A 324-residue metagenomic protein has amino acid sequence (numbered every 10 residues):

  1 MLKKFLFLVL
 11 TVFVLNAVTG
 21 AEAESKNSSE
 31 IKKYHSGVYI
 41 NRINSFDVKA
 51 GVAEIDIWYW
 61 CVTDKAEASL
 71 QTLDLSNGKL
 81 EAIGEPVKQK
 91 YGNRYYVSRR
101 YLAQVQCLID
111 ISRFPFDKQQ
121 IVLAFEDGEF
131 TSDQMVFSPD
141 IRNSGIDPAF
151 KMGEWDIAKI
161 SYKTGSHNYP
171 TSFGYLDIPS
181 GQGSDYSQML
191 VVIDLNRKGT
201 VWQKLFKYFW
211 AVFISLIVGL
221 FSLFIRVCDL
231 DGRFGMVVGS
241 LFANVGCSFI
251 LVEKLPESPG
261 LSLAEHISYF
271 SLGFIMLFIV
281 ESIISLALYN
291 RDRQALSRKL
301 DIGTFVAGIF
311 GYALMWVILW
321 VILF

Functional and structural regions predicted by a protein language model:
M1-F7: Bacterial N-terminal signal peptides that target proteins for export
L2, A17, D133-Q134: Short secondary-structure capping/junction motifs at helix and strand boundaries
F7-A17: Bacterial N-terminal signal peptides
L15, I57, V280: A residue-level signal for conserved active-site and pocket-lining positions in enzyme catalytic cores
E22-D194: Soluble non-transmembrane domains of integral membrane proteins
L190-G311: Channel- or pocket-lining gating/hinge segments that regulate access to a cavity or pore
V317-F324: Juxtamembrane boundary at the C-terminal end of a transmembrane helix
